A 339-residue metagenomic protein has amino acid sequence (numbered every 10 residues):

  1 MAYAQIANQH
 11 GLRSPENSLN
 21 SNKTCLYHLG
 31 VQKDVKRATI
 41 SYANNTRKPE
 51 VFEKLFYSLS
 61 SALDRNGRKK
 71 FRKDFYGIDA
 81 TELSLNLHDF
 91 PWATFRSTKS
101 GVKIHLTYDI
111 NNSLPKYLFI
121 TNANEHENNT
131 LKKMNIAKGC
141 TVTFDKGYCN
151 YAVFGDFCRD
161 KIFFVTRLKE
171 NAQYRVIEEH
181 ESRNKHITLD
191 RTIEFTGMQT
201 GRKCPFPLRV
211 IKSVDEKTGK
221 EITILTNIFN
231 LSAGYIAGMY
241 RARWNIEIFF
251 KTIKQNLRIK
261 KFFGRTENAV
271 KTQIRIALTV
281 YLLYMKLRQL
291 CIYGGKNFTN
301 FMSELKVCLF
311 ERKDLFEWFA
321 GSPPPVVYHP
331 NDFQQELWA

Functional and structural regions predicted by a protein language model:
M1-S14, N44-R47, K54-L55, K70-D74 (+2 more regions): Single, function-defining residue in the core of a domain
G11-L29: DNA-recognition alpha helix
L19-N22, L59, I253: Hydrophobic alpha-helical packing residues
H28-R47: Major-groove recognition helix of helix-turn-helix-like DNA-binding domains
V51-A62: Short Lys/Arg-enriched helix C-cap and helix-to-coil transition segments that create basic nucleic-acid-contact patches
S60-G67, E127-N128: A short, well-structured juxtamembrane/interface segment
A93: A glycine- and small-aliphatic-rich helix-loop capping segment at beta-alpha/alpha-beta transitions that lines
